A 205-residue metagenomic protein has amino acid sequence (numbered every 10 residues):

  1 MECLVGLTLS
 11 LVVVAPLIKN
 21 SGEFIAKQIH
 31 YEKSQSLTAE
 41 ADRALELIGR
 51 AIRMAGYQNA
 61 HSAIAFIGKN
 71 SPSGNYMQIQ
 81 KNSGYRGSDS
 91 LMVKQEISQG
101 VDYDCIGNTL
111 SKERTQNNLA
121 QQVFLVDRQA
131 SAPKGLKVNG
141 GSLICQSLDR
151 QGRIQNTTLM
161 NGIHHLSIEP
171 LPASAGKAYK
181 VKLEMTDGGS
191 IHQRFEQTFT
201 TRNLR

Functional and structural regions predicted by a protein language model:
M1-N59: Aliphatic-rich helix starts adjacent to a transmembrane/signal segment
K19, G68-K69: Alpha-helix termini
A44, G100, P133, L166-P170 (+1 more regions): A broad, structure-centric signal for solvent-exposed, well-ordered loop/edge residues that line or flank functional
R53-A55, A60-S62, G68, K81-R86 (+1 more regions): Short linear sequence signals and composition-biased patches located at protein termini or domain-edge surfaces
N70-H165, T198: Surface-exposed loop/linker segments characteristic of extracytoplasmic
